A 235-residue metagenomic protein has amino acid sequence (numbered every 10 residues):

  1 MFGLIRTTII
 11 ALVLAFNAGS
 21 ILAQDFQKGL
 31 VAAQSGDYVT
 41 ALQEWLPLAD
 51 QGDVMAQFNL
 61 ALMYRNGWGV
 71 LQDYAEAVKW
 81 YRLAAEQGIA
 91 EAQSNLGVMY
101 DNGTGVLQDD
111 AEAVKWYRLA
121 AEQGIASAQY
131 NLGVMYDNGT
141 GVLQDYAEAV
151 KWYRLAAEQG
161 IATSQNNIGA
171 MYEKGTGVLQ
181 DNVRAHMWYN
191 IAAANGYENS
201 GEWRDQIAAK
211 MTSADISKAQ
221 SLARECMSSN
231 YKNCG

Functional and structural regions predicted by a protein language model:
M1-T7: Positively charged n-region of N-terminal signal peptides that target proteins for export
T7-N17: Bacterial N-terminal signal peptides
F16-E44, M55: N-terminal leader/linker segments that initiate helical-solenoid repeat arrays
G19, G36-D37, D50-D53, N66-W68 (+15 more regions): Short helix-capping/linker turns of helical repeat alpha-solenoids
D25-A32, E44-L48, N59-N66, N95-N102 (+3 more regions): Hydrophobic face of amphipathic alpha-helices that form TPR/SEL1-like repeat modules and related alpha-solenoid
E198-G235: Terminal, low-structured helical/coil segments at or just beyond the last alpha-helical repeat
